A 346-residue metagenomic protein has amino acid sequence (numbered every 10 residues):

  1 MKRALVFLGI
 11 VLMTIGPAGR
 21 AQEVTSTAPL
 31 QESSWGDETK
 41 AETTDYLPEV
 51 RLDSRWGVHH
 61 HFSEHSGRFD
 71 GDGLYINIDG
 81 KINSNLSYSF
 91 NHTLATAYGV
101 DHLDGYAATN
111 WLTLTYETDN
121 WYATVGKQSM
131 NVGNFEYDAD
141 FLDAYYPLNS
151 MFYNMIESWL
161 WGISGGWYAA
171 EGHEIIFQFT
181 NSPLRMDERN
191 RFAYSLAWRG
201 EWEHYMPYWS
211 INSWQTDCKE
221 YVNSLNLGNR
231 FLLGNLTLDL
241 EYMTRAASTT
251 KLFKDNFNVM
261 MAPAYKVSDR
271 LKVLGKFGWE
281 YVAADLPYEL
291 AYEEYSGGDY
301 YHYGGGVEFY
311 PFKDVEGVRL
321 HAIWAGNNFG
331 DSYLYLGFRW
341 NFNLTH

Functional and structural regions predicted by a protein language model:
M1-A4: Positively charged n-region of N-terminal signal peptides that target proteins for export
F7-L8, P17-R55: N-terminal periplasmic/intermembrane-space "pro-region" immediately following the signal or transit peptide
V11-L12: Repetitive helical segments and hydrophobic/amphipathic motifs
V24, L47, R51-S66, V100-H102 (+2 more regions): Outer-membrane beta-barrel pore domains
D37-V58, H65-S182, W279-V282: Outer membrane beta-barrel
A41, I78-S84, T115-T118, K127 (+6 more regions): Residue-level signature of outer-membrane beta-barrel architecture
D72, A108, D119, W159 (+5 more regions): Exposed loop/turn and edge beta-strand positions of beta-sandwich/beta-sheet ligand-binding modules
I175-E220: Loop-centered beta-sheet repeat module
